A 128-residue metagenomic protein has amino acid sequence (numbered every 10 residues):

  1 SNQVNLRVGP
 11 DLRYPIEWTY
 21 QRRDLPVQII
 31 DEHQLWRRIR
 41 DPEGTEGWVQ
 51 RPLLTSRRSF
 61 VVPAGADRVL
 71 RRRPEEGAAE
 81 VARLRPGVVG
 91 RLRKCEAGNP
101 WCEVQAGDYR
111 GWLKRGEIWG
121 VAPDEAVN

Functional and structural regions predicted by a protein language model:
P10-L12, T19, P26-Q34, R40-E75 (+4 more regions): Boundary regions of SH3-family modules and the immediately adjacent low-complexity/disordered segments in eukaryotic
